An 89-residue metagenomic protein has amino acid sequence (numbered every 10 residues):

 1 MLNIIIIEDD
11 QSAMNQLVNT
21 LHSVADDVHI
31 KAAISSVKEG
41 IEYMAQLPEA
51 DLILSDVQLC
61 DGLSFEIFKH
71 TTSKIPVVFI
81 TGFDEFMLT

Functional and structural regions predicted by a protein language model:
M1-N3: Non-catalytic signal-transmission and effector/linker regions of two-component phosphorelay proteins
E8: Conserved acidic carboxylate
Q11-S35: Two-component/phosphorelay signaling modules centered on CheY-like receiver
S12, E39, E85-F86: Short alpha-helical
V18, A33-L52: Acidic, metal-coordinating helix/loop segments flanking the phosphotransfer/catalytic sites of two-component signaling
L21, E42-M44, E66-F68: Short, flexible, glycine/charge-rich loop motifs used to bind or transfer phosphoryl groups or to couple energy/partner
A25, Q46-L47, T72: Alpha-helix termination/capping residues and helix-transition junctions
A50-T89: CheY-like receiver
